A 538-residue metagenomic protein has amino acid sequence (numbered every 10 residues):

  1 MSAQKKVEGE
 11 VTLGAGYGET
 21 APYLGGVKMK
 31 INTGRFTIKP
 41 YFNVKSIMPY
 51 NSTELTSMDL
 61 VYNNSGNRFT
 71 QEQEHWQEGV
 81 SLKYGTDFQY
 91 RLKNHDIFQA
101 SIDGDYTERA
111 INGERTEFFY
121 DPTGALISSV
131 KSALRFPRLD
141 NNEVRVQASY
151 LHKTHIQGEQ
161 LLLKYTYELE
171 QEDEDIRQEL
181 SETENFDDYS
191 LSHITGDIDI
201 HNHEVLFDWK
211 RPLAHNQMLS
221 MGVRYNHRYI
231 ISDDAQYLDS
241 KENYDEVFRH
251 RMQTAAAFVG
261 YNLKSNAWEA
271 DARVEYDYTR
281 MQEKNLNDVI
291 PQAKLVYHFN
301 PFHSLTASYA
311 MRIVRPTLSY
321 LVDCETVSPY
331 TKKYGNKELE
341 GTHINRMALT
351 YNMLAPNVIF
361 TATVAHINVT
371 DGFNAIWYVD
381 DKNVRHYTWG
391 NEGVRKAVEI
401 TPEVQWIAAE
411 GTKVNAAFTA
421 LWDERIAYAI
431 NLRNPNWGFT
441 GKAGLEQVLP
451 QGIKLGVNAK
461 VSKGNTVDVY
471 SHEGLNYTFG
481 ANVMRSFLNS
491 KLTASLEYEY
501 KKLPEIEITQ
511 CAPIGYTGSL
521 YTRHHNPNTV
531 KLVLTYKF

Functional and structural regions predicted by a protein language model:
M1-F118, R135-Q171, K210-S220, K294-R315 (+10 more regions): Membrane-proximal, glycine/serine-rich, low-complexity loop/turn segments characteristic of large bacterial
V7-Y17, G25, V274-L286, M347 (+2 more regions): Transmembrane beta-strand segments that form the barrel wall of outer-membrane beta-barrel proteins
T12-G14, F69-E74, S129-F136, D188-T195 (+7 more regions): Extracellular loop and loop/strand-boundary signature of outer-membrane beta-barrel proteins
N51-S65, I111-I127, D173-E182, I231-S240 (+9 more regions): Outer-membrane beta-barrel translocator domains and adjoining extracellular loop/strand segments of Gram-negative
D59-L60, T70, F119-D121, S132 (+1 more regions): Buried hydrophobic residues that stabilize the cores of well-folded domains
K83-G85, Q89-T107, R135-P291, H298 (+3 more regions): Face-selective signature of the C-terminal outer-membrane beta-barrel domain
N202-L206, H250, T254, N336 (+4 more regions): Outer membrane beta-barrel strand-and-loop segments of large Gram-negative receptors, especially TonB-dependent
G390-K396, T412-M484: C-terminal extracellular loops and terminal segments of Gram-negative outer membrane beta-barrel proteins
